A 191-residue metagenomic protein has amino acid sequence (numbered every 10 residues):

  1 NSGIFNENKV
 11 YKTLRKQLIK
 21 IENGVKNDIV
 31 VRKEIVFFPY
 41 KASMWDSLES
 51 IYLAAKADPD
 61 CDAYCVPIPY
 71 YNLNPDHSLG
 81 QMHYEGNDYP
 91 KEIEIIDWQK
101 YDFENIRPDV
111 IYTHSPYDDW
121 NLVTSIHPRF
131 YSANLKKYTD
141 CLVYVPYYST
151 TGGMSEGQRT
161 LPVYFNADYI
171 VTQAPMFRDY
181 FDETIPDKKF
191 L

Functional and structural regions predicted by a protein language model:
N1-Y40, A57, I68-Y70: Non-catalytic N-terminal targeting/anchoring module and adjacent flexible stem/linker that precedes the structured
K33-L191: Active-site and donor-binding regions of nucleotide-sugar-utilizing enzymes
